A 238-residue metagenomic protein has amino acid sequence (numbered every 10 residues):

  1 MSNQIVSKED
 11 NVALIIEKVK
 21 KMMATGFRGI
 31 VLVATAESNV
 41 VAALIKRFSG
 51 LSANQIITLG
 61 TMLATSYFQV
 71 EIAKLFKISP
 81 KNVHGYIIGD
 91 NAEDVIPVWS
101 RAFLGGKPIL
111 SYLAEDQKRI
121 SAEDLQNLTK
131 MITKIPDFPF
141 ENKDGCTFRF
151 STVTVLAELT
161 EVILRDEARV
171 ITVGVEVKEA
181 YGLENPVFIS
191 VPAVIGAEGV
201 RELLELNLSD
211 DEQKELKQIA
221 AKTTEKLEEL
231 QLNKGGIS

Functional and structural regions predicted by a protein language model:
M1-I30: Rossmann-like NAD(P)-binding element
E17-K20, A43, A221: Solvent-exposed alpha-helical segments within well-ordered globular domains of core cellular machineries
V31-L32, I56: Hydrophobic/aromatic residues located in beta-strands of well-ordered beta-sheets within soluble catalytic
V33-A42, G60-T65: Gly/Ser/Thr-rich loops at beta-strand to alpha-helix junctions that form or flank small-molecule/cofactor-binding
V41-S49: Short Gly/Thr/Asp-enriched flexible loops that form oxyanion-binding sites at enzyme active sites
S49-Q55, A64-S238: C-terminal substrate-binding/catalytic lobe of Rossmann-fold NAD(P)-dependent dehydrogenases
